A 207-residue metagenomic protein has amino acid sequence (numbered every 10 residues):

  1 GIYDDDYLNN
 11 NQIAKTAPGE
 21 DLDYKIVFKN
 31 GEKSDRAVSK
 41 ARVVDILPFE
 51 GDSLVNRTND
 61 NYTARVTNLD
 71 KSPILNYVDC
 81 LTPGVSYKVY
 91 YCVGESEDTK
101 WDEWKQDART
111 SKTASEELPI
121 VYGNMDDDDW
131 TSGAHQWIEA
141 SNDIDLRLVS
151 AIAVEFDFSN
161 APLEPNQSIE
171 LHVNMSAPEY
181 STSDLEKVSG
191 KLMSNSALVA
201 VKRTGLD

Functional and structural regions predicted by a protein language model:
G1-D4, E179-D207: Extracellular/luminal low-complexity Ser/Thr/Pro-rich, glycosylation-prone repeat/linker regions
N9-L47: Short beta-strand elements of extracellular/lumenal beta-sandwich folds
E20-V27, G31, C92, W101-M193: Low-complexity, intrinsically disordered segments enriched in Ser/Thr together with acidic residues
K33-V38, S53-L54, C80, P162-L163: A short beta-turn/strand-edge loop motif at beta-sheet boundaries
S34-V38, G94, I169-L171, V201-R203: Long, low-complexity, polar and repeat-rich extracellular regions of very large Gram-negative surface proteins
A37-E50, T67-D79: Surface-exposed beta-strand/loop patches in extracellular or lumenal glycoproteins
V44-L47, L148-V154, A197-V201: Extended low-polarity, hydrophobic cluster-rich segments
N56-I120: A surface-exposed, glycine/aromatic-enriched loop/edge motif typical of exported proteins
